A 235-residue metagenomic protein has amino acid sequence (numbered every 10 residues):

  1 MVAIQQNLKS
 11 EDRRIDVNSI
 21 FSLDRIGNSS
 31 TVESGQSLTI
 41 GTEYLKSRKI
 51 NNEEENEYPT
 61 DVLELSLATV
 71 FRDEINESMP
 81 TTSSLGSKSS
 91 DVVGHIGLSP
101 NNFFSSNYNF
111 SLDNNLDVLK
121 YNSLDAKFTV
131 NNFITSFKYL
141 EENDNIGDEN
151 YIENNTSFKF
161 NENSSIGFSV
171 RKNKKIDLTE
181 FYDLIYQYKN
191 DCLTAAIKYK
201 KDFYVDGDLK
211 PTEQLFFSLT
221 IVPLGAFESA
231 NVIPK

Functional and structural regions predicted by a protein language model:
M1-K235: Outer-membrane beta-barrel translocator/pore domains, especially the C-terminal barrels of Gram-negative outer-membrane
